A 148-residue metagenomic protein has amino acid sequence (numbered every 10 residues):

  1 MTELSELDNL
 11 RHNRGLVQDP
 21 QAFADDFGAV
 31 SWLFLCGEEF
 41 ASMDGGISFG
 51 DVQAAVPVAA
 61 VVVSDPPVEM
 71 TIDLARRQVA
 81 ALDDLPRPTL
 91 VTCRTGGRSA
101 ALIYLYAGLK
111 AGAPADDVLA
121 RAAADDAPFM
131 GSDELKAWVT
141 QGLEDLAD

Functional and structural regions predicted by a protein language model:
M1-L90, A101-D148: Cys-dependent protein tyrosine phosphatase-like superfamily
C93: Short cysteine clusters
